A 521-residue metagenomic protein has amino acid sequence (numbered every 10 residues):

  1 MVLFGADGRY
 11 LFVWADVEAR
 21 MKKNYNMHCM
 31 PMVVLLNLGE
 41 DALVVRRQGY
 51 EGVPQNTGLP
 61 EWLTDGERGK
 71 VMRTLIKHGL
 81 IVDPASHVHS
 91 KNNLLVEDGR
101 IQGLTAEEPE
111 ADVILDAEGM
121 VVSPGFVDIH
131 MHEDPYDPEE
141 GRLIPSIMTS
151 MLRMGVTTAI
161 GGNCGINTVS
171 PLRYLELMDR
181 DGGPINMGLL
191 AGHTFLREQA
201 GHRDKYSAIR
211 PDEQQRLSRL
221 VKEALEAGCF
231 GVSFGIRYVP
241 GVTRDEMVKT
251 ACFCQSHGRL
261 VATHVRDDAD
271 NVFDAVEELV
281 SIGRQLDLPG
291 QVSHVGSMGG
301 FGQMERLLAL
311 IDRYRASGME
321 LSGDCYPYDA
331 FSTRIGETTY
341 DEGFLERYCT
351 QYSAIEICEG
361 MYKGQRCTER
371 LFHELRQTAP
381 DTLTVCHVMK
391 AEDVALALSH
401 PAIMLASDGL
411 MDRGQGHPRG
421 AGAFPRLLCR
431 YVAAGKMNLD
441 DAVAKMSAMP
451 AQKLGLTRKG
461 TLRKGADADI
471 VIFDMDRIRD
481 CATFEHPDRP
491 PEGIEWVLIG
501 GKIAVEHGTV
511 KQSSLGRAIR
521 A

Functional and structural regions predicted by a protein language model:
R9, Q55-T57, E61-P109, A442 (+1 more regions): N-terminal metal-binding scaffold of metallo-dependent hydrolase/deaminase domains
T74-H78, V96-D98, P109-T157: Replace "His-x-His-based motif
V82-N93, T384-V388, N438-V443, A451-D488: Acidic, glycine-enriched loop/beta-strand segments at the rims of small-molecule binding/catalytic pockets
V127-I129, A159-G161, M187-L189, V232-F234 (+4 more regions): Hydrophobic faces of well-ordered beta-strands that scaffold small-molecule active sites in alpha/beta enzyme cores
M131, Y136-S233, M319, Y328: Divalent-metal coordination cores built from histidine and acidic residues
R203-P211, L217-F230, F234, S293-K436: Active-site neighborhoods of metal-dependent hydrolases
E223-L279: Divalent metal-binding pocket/active-site signature
V388, A395-A402, S407-D408, A423 (+1 more regions): C-terminal cap of metal-dependent C-N hydrolases
